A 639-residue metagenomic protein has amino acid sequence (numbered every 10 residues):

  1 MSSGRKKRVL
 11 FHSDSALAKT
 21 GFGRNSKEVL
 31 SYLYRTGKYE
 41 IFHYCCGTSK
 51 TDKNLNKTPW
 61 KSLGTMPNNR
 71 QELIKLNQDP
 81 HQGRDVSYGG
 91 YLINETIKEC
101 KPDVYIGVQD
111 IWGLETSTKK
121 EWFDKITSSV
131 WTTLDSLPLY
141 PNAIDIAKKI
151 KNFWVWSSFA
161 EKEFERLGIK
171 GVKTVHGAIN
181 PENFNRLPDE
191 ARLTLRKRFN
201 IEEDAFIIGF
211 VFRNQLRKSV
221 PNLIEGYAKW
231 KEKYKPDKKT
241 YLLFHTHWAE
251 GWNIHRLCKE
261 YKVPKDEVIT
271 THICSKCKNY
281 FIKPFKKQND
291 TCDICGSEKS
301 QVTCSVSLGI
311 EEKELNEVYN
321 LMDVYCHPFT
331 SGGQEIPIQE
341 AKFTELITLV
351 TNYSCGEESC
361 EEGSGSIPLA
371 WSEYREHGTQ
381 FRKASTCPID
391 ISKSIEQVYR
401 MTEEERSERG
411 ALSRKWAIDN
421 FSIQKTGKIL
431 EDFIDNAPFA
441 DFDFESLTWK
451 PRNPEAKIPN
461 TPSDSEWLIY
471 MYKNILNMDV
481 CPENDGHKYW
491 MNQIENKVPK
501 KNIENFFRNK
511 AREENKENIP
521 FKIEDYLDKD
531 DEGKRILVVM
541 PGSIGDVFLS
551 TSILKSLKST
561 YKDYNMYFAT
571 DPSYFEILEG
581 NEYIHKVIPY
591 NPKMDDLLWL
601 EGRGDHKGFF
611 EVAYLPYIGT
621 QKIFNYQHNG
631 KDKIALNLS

Functional and structural regions predicted by a protein language model:
L10-F11, E202-K218, I224-Y227, L242-L243: Conserved donor-binding/catalytic core segment of Leloir-type glycosyltransferases
F159, A178: Carbohydrate-associated surface elements
T194-K197, Q397, E404-D419: A short, well-ordered alpha-helix in the C-terminal region of glycosyltransferases
W252-K313, E317: Nucleotide-activated donor-binding/catalytic signature segment of Leloir-type glycosyltransferases, i.e., the conserved
T330: Aromatic "clamp/platform" in nucleotide-sugar-dependent glycosyltransferases that forms part of the donor/acceptor
E357-Q397: Change "using UDP/GDP/dTDP sugars" to "using nucleotide sugars
E455-F521: Substrate/cofactor-recognition hotspot
I519-S639: Catalytic machinery of carbohydrate-active enzymes, primarily nucleotide-sugar-dependent glycosyltransferases
